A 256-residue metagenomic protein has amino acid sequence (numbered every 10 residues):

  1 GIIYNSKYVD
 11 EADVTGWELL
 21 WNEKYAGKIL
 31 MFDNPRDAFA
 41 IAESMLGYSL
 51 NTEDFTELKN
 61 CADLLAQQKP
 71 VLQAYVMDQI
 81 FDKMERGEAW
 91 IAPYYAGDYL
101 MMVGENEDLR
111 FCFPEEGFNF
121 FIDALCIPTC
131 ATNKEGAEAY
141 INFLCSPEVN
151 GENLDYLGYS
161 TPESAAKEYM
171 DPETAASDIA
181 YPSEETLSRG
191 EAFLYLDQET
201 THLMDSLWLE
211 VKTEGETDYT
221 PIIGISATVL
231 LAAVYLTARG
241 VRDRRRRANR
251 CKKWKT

Functional and structural regions predicted by a protein language model:
G1-V14, R36-L46, I122-C126: Periplasmic solute-binding protein
K7-T15, G47-E53, A131-A137: Short helix-loop capping/hinge motifs at secondary-structure junctions, enriched in acidic/polar residues
W17, I80-F81, Y99, A137 (+1 more regions): Short, hydrophobic alpha-helical packing/hinge segments within bilobed ligand-binding/sensory domains
E18-D33, L46: Short loop->beta-strand "edge-of-pocket" segments that line small-molecule binding or catalytic clefts across diverse
M31-N34, A38, A42, L50-P114: Ligand-binding pocket segment of bilobal, Venus flytrap-like solute-binding proteins
E107-N119, P128-A131: Short beta-strand->loop
P128-R189: Mature extracytoplasmic/periplasmic domains
E184-K255: Conserved C-terminal helix/tail region of periplasmic/extracytoplasmic solute-binding proteins
